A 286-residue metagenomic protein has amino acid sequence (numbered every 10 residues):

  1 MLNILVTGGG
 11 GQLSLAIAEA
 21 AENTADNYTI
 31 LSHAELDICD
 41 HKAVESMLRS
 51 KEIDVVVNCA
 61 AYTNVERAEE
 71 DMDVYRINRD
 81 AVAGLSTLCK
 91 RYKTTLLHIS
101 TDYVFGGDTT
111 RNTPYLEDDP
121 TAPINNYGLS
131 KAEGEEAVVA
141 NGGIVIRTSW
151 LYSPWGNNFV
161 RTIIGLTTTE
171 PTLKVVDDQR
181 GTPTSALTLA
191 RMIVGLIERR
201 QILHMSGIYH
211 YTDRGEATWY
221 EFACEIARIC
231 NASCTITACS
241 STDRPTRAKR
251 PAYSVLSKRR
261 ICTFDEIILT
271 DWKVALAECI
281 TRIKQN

Functional and structural regions predicted by a protein language model:
L2-A21: N-terminal Rossmann NAD(P)H-binding glycine-rich loop of SDR-like oxidoreductase domains
E22, N27-V44: Adenosine-cofactor binding site in Rossmann-like domains, unifying the SAM/SAH pocket of S-adenosylmethionine-dependent
I38-R79: NAD(P)H-binding glycine-rich loop region in Rossmannoid oxidoreductase-like domains and their noncatalytic homologs
E69-L97: NAD(P)-cofactor binding segment of oxidoreductase domains
R76, D80-G84, V104-F105, T109-I146 (+1 more regions): Catalytic helix-loop patch of NAD(P)-dependent Rossmann-fold dehydrogenases
E136-G181, L187-T188, V194-G195: NAD(P)-dependent short-chain dehydrogenase/reductase
M192, R199-P245: Mid/C-terminal beta-alpha module of Rossmann-like enzyme folds, strongest in SDR-family dehydrogenases/epimerases
I208, T218-C224, C239-C279, I283-N286: Conserved C-terminal active-site "lid" loop/helix of NAD(P)H-dependent oxidoreductases that clamps the redox cofactor
